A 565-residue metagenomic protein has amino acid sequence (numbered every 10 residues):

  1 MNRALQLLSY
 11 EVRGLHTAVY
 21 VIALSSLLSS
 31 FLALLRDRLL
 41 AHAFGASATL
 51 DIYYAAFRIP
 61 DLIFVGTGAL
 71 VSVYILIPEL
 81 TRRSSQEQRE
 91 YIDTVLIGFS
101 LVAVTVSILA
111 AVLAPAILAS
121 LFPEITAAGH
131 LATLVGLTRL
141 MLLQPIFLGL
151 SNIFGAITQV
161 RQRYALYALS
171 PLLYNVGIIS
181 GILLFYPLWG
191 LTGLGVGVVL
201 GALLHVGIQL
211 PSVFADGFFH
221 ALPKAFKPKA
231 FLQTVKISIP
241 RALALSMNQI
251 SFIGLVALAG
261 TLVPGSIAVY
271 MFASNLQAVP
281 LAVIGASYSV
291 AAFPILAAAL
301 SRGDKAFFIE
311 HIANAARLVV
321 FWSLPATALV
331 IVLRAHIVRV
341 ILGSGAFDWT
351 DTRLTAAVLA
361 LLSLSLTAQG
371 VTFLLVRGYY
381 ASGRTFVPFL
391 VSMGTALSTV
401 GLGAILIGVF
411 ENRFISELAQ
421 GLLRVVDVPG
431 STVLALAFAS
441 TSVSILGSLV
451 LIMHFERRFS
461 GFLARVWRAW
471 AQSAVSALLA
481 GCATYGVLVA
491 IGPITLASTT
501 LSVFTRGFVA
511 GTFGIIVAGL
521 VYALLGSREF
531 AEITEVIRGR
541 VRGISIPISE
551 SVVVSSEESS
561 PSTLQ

Functional and structural regions predicted by a protein language model:
M1-Q565: Membrane-embedded alpha-helical bundles of multi-pass transporters/translocases, especially carrier/permease families
